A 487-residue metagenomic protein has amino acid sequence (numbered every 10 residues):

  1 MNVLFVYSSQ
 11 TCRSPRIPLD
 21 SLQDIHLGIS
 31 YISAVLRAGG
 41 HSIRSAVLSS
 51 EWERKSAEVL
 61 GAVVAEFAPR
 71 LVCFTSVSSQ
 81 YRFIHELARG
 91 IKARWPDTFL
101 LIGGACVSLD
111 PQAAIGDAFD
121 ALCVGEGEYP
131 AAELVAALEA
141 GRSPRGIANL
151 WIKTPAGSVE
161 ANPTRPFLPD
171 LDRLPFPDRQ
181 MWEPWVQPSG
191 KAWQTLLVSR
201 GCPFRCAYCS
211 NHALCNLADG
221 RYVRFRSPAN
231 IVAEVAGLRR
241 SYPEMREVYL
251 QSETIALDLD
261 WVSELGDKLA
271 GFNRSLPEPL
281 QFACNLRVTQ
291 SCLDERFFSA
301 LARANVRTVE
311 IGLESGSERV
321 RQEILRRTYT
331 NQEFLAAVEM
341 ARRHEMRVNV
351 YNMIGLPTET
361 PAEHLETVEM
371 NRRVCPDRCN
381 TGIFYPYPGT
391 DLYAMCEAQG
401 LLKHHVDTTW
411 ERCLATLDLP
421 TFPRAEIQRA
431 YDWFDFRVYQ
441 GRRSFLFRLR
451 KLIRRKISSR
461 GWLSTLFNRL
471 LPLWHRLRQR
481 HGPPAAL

Functional and structural regions predicted by a protein language model:
N2-L4, S9-P18, I147, I152-V198: N-terminal [4Fe-4S]-dependent radical SAM core
N2-P15, W151-T154, R347, A362-L487: C-terminal accessory regions of radical SAM enzymes
S14-I29: Glycine- and acidic-residue-enriched helix-capping/strand-helix junction motifs
D24, D172, F176-Y351, E369: Radical SAM [4Fe-4S] cluster-binding motif and immediate context
V35, G39-L168, I383-G389: Glycine-rich beta-alpha loop elements in corrinoid/cobalamin-binding modules across cobalamin-dependent enzymes
S49, V77, E253-D258, L286-R287 (+2 more regions): Short, solvent-exposed turn/loop segments enriched in Gly/Ser/Thr/Pro and often Arg
P111-G116, F297, T358-R373: Catalytic cores of alpha/beta
A118-F119, A302-T308, C375-D377: Glycine-enriched alpha-helix->loop->beta-strand junction motifs that scaffold or abut catalytic
